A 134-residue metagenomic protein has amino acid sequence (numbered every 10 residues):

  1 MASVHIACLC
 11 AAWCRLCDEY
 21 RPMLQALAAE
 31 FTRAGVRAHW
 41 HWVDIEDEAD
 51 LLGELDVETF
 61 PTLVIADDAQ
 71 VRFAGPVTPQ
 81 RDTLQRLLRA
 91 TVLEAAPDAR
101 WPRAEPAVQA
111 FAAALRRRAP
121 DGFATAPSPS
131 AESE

Functional and structural regions predicted by a protein language model:
M1-F31: Local sequence-structure signature of Cys/Sec-based thiol-disulfide redox active-site neighborhoods
L9, A28, A34-D50, V57-T59 (+1 more regions): Thiol-based oxidoreductase modules, predominantly thioredoxin-like and allied folds used for disulfide exchange
R15-D18, D50, G75: Residues that form or flank phosphate/diphosphate-binding pockets in enzymes that use nucleotide phosphates
Y20, E54-L55, L87: Residue-level signal for well-ordered alpha-helical positions
E48-R72: Short hydrophobic interaction/assembly module
V64-P106: Non-catalytic, surface beta->alpha helical segment in thiol-disulfide oxidoreductase systems
A96-E134: Acidic/histidine-enriched, glycine/proline-rich intrinsically disordered or flexible terminal extensions
